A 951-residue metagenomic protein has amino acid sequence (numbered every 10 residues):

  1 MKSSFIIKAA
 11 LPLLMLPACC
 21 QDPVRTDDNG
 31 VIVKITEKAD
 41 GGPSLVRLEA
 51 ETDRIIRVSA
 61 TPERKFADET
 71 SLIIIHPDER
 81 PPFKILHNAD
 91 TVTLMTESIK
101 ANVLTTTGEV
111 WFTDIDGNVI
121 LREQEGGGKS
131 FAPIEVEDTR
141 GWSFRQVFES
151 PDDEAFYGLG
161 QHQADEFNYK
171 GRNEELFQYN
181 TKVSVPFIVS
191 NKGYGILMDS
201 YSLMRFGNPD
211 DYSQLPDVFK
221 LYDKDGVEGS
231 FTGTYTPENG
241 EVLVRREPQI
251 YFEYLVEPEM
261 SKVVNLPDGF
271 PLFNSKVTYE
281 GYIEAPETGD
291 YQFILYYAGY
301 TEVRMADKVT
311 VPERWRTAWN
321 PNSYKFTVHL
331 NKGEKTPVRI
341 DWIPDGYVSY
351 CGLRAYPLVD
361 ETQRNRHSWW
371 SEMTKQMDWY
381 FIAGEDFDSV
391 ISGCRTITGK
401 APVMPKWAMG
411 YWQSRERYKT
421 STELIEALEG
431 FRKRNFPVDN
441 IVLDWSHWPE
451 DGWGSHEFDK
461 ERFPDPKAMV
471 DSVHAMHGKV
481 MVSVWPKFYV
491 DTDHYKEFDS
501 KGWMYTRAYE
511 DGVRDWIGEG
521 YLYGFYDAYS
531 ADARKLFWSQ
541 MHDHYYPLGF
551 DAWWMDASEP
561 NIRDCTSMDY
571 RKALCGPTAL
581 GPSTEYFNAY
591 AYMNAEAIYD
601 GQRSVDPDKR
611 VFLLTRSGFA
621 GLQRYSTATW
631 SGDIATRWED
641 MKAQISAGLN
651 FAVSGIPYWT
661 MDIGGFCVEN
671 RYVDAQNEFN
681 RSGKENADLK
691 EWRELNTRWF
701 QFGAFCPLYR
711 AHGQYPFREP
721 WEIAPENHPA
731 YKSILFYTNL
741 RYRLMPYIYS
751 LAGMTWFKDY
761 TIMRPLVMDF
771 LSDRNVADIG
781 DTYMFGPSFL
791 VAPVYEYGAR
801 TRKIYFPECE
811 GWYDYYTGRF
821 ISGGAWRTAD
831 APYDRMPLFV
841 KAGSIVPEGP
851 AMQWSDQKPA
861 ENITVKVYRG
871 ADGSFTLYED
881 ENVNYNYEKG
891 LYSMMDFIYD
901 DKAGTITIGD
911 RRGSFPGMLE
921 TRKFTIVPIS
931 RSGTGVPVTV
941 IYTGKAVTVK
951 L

Functional and structural regions predicted by a protein language model:
M1-P23: Bacterial Sec-dependent N-terminal signal peptides
C19-G226, N274-G281, T288-D290, Y296 (+15 more regions): N-terminal accessory segment at the very beginning of proteins
K34, L45-V46, N173-L176, V183-V185 (+22 more regions): Generic recognition of flexible, low-complexity loop/linker segments
L48, S98, F187, F431 (+6 more regions): Conserved, mostly hydrophobic/aromatic
E63, Y324-F326, V348, P437-I734 (+1 more regions): Aromatic- and carboxylate-enriched substrate-binding clefts and catalytic-loop regions of carbohydrate-active enzymes
D217-M260, P746, D856-G873: Predominantly extracellular/luminal regions of secreted and cell-surface proteins, especially disulfide-bonded
E334-T336: Exposed beta-strand face motif in extracellular beta-rich ectodomains
Y599-V611, G618-W630, F651-M661, F666-T905 (+2 more regions): Catalytic core of carbohydrate-active enzymes
